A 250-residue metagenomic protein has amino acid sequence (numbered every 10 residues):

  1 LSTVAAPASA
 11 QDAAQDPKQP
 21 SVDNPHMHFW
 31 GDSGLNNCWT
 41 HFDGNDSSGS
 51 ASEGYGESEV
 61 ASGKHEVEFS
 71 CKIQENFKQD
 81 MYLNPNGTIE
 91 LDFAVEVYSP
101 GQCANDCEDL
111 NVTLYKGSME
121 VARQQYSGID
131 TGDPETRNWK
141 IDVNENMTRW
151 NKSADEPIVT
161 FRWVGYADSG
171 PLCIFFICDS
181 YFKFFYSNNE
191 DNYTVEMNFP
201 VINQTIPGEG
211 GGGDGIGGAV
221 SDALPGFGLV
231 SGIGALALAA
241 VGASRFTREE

Functional and structural regions predicted by a protein language model:
L1-Q15, I216-E250: Secretory targeting signatures
A13-D32, N36-W39, N45-D80, N86-T88 (+1 more regions): Proprotein-processing/basic-patch segments
Q19, C103-N105, V143, G242-R245: Long, compositionally biased, intrinsically disordered regions
C71-Y82, A94-E96, K140-N151: Signal that preferentially marks extracellular ectodomain short beta-strand elements of beta-sandwich modules
Q79-L83, A94-E108, A167-S169: Extended, low-complexity, turn-rich repeat/linker tracts enriched in Gly/Pro/Ser/Thr and Asp/Glu that occur
N84-T88, C107, K152-I158: Extracellular Ig-like/FN3 beta-sandwich strand-entry sites
D92, D109-Y115: Beta-strand signatures of extracellular beta-sandwich domains
T113-L172: Aromatic- and Gly/Pro-enriched, solvent-exposed loop/edge beta-strand patches characteristic of beta-rich domains
